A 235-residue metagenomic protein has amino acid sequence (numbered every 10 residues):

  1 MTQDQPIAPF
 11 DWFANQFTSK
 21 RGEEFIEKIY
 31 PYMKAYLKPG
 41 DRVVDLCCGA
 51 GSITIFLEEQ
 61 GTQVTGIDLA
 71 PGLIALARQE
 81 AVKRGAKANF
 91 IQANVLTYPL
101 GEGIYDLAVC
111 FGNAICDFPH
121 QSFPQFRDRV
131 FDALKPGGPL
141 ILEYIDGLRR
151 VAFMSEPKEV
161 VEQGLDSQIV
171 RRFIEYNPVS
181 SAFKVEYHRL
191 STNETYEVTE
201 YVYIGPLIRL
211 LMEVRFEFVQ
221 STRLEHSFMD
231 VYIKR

Functional and structural regions predicted by a protein language model:
M1-K38: Conserved class I S-adenosyl-L-methionine
G40-G49: Conserved class I S-adenosyl-L-methionine
R42, G137-P139: Short glycine-centered segments of the SAM/dcSAM-binding site in methyltransferase folds
S52-T97: Class I SAM-dependent methyltransferase SAM/SAH-binding core
L100-A108: A short acidic, Gly/Pro-enriched loop at the edge of an enzyme's catalytic core that lines a small-molecule cofactor
P124-P136: A short glycine-rich, Lys/Arg-flanked "PGG" loop and its adjoining helix->strand segment in the class I
I141-L210: SAM-dependent methyltransferase
F216, R223-R235: Core SAM-dependent methyltransferase catalytic element
